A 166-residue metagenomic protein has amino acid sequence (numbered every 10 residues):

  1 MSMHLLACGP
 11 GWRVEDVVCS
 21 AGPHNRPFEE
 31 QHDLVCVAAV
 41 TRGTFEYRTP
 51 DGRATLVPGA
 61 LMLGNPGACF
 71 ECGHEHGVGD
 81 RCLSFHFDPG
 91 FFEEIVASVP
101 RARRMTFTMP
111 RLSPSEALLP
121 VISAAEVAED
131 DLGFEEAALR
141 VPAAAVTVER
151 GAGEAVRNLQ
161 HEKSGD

Functional and structural regions predicted by a protein language model:
H4-R104: N-terminal regulatory/effector-sensing and dimerization cores that precede helix-turn-helix DNA-binding domains
S98-N158, K163-D166: Amphipathic alpha-helical segments enriched in hydrophobic/aromatic residues interleaved with Lys/Arg
